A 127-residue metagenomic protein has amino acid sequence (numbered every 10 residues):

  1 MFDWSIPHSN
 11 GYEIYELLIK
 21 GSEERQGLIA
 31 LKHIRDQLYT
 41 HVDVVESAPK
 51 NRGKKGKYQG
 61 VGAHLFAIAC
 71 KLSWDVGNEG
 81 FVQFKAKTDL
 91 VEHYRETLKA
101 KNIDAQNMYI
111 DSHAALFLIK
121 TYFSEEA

Functional and structural regions predicted by a protein language model:
M1-G56, K71-F81, D89-E92, E96-A127: Non-catalytic substrate-recognition and accessory regions of acyl/acetyltransferase enzymes
G56-I68: Conserved acetyl-CoA pyrophosphate-binding loop and the N-cap/start of the following alpha-helix in GNAT-like
